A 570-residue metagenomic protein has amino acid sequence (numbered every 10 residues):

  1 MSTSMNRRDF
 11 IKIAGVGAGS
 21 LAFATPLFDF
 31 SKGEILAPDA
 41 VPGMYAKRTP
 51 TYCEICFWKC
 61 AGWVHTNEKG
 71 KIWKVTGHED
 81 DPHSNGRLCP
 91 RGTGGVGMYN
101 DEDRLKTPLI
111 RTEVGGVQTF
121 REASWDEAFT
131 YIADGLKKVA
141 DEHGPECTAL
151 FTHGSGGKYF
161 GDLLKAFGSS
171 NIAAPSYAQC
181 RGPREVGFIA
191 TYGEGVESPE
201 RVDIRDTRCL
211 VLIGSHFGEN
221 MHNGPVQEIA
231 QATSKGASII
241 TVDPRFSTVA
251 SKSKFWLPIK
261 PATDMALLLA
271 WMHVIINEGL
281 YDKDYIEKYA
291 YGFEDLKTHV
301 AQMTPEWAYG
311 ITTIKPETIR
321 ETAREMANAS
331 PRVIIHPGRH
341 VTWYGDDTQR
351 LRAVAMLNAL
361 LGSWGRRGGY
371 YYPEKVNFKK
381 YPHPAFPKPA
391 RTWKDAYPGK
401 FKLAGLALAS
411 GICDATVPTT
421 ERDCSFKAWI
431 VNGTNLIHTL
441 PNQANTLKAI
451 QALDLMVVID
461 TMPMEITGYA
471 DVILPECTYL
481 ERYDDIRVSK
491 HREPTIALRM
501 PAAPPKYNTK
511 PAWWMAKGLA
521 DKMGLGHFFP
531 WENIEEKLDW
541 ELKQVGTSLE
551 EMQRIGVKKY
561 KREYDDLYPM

Functional and structural regions predicted by a protein language model:
S2-L280, Q302, W307, K315 (+1 more regions): N-terminal export/assembly segments and adjacent metallocofactor-ligating motifs of anaerobic energy-metabolism
P42, A46, P50-C53, G95 (+17 more regions): Hydrophobic alpha-helical scaffolding
W73, D282-K283, I319, V333-I335 (+5 more regions): Acidic/polar loop patches that form or flank catalytic/metal-binding clefts of enzymes that bind anionic ligands
R111-E127, L280-P316, A502-M570: N-terminal leader/propeptide and maturation segments of large enzyme subunits in energy/redox metabolism and hydrolases
C147-S155, G310-I314, G338-G345, N377 (+1 more regions): Conserved short loop/turn motifs at secondary-structure junctions
F160-A230, K235-V242, M265-L269, A355-Y469 (+3 more regions): Extended redox/cofactor-interaction regions of prokaryotic respiratory oxidoreductases
R201, L480-P505, M515-A516, A520-L525: Glycine/threonine-rich phosphate-binding loop and adjacent beta-strand/alpha-helix elements that clamp
S247-K252, T298-T304, P331-P337, S425-I430 (+1 more regions): Short acidic (Asp/Glu) and glycine-rich catalytic loops that position anionic groups and cofactors
